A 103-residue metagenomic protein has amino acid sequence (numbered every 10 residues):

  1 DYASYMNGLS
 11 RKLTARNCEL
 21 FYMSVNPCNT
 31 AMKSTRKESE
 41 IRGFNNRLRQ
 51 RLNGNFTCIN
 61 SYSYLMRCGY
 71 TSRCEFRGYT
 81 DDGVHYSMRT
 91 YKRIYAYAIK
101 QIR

Functional and structural regions predicted by a protein language model:
D1-M6: Glycine-rich anion/phosphate-binding loops
N7-T14: Surface-exposed amphipathic alpha-helices with a cationic face
A15-L20: A short helix->loop->beta-strand "cap" motif at the edges of active sites that frequently abuts
N26-R103: Catalytic His-Asp segment of secreted/periplasmic serine-dependent ester chemistry enzymes
